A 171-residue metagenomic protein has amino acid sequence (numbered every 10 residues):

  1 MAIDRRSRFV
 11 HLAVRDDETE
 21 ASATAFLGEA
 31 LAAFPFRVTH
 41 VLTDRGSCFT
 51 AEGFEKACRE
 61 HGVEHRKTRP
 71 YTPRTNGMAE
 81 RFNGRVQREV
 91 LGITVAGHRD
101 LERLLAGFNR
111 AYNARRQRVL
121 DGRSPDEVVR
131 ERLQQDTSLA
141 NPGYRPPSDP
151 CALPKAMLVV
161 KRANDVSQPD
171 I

Functional and structural regions predicted by a protein language model:
D4-R5: Short, acidic, Ser/Thr-enriched surface-loop or helix-capping motifs
F9-A13, R66-T68: Short small-residue beta-strand/loop micro-motif enriched in glycine and branched aliphatics
L12-F36: Active-site beta-loop-alpha junctions of metal-dependent nucleic acid enzymes, especially the RNase H-like/DDE
A13, H40-D44: Short catalytic-loop micro-motif centered on adjacent basic/acidic residues
E29, K56, E60, R110: Surface-exposed charge patches
T43-R45, F49-C58, H65-R88, R99-A106 (+1 more regions): RNase H-like two-metal-ion nuclease catalytic core shared by retroviral integrases and related mobile-element nucleases
H61-V63, R85-I171: C-terminal domain-tail junction helix/linker
